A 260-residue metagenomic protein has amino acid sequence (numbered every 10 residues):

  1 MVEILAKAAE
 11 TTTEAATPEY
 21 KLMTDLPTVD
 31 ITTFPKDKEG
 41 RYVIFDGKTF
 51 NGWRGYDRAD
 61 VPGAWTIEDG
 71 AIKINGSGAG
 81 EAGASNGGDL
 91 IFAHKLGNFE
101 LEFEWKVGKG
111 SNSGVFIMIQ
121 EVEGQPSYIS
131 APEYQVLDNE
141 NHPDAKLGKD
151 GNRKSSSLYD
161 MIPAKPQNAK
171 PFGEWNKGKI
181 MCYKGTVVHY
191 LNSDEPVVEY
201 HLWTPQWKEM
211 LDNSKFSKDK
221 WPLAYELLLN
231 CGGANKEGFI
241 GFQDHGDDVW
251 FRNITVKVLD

Functional and structural regions predicted by a protein language model:
M1-D260: Carbohydrate-interacting regions of secretory-pathway proteins
